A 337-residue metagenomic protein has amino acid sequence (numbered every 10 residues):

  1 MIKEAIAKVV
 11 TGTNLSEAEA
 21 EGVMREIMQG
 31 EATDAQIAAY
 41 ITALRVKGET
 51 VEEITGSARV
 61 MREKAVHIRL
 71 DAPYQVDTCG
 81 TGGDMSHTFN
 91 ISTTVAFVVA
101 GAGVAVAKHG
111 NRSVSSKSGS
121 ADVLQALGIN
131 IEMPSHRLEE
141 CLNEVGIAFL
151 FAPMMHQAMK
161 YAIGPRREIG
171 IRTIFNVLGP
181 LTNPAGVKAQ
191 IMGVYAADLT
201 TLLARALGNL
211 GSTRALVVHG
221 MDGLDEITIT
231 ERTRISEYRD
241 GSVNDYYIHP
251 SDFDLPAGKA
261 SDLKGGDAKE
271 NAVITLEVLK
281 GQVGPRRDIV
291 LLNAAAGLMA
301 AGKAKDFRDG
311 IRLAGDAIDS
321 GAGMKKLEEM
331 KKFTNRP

Functional and structural regions predicted by a protein language model:
M1, V9-T55, E63-L70, I289-V290: N-terminal glycine-rich anion-binding loops that anchor highly charged ligand groups
M1-T11, Q75-C79, A107: N-terminal small/glycine-rich loop or linker at the start of catalytic domains across soluble metabolic enzymes
K8, L15, E63-V66, T88 (+3 more regions): Glycine-rich anion-binding loops and their surrounding alpha/beta cores
V10, I41-R45, D77-G82, G297: Short glycine-rich or small-residue beta-strand-to-loop segments that form or flank ligand, phosphate, metal/Fe-S
A39, T94-V98, I289, N293-A296: Short amphipathic alpha-helical face segments that pack within enzyme cores and frequently flank/anchor catalytic
I41, F89-V145: A glycine-rich phosphate/pyrophosphate-binding beta-strand-loop-alpha-helix module
G48-G110: Active-site cofactor/substrate anionic-group-binding motifs, chiefly glycine- and Lys/Arg-rich phosphate-binding loops
G80-M85, G110-S116, M155, M221-D222: Acidic, glycine-rich active-site loops and adjacent beta-strand->loop/helix elements that engage anionic groups
